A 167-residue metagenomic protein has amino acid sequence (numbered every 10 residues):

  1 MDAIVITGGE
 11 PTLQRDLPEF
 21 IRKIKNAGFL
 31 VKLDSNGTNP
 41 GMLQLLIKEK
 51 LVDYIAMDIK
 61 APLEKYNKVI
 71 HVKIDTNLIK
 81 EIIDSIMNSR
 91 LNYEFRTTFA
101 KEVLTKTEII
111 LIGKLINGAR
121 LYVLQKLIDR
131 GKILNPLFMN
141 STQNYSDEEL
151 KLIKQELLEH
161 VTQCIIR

Functional and structural regions predicted by a protein language model:
M1-A3, T12-N140, S146-L150: Conserved AdoMet/S-adenosylmethionine-binding subsite of the radical SAM
S146-R167: Charged phosphate-binding loop/patch that engages nucleotide di/tri-phosphates or the phosphate backbone of nucleic
